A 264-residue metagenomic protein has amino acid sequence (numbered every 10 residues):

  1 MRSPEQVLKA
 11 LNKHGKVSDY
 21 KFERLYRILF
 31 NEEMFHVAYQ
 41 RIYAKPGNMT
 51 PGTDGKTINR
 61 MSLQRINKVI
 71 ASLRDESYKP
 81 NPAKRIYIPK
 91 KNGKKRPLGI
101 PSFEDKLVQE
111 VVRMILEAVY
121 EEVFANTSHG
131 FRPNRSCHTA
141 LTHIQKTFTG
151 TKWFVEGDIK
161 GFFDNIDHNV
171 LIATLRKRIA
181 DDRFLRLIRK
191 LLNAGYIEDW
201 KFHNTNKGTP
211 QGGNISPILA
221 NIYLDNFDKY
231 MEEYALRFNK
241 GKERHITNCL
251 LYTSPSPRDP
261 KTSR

Functional and structural regions predicted by a protein language model:
M1-N67: Non-catalytic, polymerase-adjacent accessory regions of viral genome-replication enzymes
N48-T57, G99, H138-L175: Conserved catalytic palm subdomain of right-hand nucleotidyl-transferase polymerases, strongest for RNA-directed enzymes
R60-K95, S102, K106-M114: A contiguous, low-structure linker/loop signature
K95-F124, K207-Y234: Conserved pre-motif C helix in the palm subdomain of viral-like polymerases
D164, H168-A194, E198-K201, T205-L250: Nucleotidyl polymerases of mobile genetic elements and RNA viruses
Y252-P257: Conserved small/polar residues in nucleotide/adenosyl-binding loops
S263-R264: Hydrophobic alpha-helical segments, chiefly the membrane-spanning helices and signal/signal-anchor peptides
